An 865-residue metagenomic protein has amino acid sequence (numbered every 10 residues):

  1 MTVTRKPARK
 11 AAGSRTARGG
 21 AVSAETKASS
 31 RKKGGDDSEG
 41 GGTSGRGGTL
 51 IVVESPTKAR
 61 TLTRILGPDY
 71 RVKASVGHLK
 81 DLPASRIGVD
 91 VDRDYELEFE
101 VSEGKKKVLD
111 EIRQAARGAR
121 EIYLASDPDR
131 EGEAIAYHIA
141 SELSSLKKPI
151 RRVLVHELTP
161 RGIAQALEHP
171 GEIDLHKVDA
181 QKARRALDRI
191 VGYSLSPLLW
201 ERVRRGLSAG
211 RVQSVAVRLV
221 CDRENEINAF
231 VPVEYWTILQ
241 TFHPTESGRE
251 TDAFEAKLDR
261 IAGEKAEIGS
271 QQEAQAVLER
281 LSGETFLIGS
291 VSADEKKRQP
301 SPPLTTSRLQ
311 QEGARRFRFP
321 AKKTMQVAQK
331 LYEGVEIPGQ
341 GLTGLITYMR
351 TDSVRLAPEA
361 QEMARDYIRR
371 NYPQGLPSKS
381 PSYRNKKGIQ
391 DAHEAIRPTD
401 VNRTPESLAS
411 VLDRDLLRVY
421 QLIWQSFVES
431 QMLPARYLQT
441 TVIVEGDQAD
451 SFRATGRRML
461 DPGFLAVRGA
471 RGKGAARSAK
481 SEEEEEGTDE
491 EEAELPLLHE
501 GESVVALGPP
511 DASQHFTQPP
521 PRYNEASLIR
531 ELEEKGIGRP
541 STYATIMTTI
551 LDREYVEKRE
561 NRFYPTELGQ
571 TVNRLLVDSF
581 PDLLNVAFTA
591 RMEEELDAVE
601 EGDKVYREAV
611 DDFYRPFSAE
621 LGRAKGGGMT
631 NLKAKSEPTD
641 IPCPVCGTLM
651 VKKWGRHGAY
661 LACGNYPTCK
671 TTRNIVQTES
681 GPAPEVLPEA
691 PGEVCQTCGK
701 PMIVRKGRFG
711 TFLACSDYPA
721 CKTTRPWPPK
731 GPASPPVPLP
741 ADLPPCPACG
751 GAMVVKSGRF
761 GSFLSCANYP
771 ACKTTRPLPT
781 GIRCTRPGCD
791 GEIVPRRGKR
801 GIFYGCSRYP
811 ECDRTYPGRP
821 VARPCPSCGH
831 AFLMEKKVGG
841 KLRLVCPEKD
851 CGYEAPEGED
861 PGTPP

Functional and structural regions predicted by a protein language model:
T2-G42, R46-L50, R60-T63, P68 (+6 more regions): Basic, low-complexity terminal or inter-domain segments flanking catalytic cores
T2-R185, S194, Q275, R384 (+6 more regions): Intrinsically disordered, low-complexity regulatory segments
P56-A59, V76-D81, P128-G132, H156-R161 (+7 more regions): Conserved nucleotide-binding/hydrolysis micro-motifs of P-loop NTPases
R64, E111-L146, R151-E295, Q329 (+3 more regions): Phosphate-backbone binding and catalysis cores of DNA-processing enzymes
H156-R161, S307, V327-E333, Q340-R350 (+2 more regions): Short, conserved phosphate-binding/catalytic loop or strand-edge motifs used in phosphoryl-/nucleotidyl-transfer
R184-S194, V212, F242, K296-R308 (+3 more regions): Core structural elements
L281-P302, S307, G313, S513: Pre-Walker A segment
R308-P320, I529-R539: Short helix-coil junctions and helix-kink-helix linkers
